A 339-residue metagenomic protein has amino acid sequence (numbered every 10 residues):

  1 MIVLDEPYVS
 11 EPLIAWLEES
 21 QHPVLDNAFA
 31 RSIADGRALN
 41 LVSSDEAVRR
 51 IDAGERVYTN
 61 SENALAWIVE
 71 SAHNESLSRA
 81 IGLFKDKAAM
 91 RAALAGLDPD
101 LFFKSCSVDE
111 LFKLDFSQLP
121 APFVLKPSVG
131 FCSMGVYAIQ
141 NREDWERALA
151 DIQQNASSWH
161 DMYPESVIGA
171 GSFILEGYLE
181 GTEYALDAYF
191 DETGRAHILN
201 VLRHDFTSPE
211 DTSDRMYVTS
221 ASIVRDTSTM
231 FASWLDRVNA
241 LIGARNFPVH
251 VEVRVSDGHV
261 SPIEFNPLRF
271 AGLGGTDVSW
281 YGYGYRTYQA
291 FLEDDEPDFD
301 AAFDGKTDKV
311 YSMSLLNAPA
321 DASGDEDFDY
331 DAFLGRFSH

Functional and structural regions predicted by a protein language model:
M1-G36: Short, charged N-terminal beta->alpha structural module
F29-Q118, F131: Conserved N-proximal alpha/beta basic substrate-recognition cap immediately N-terminal to, or forming the N-lobe
L94, L119-I139, S158-G181, L186: ATP-grasp fold ATP-binding core
D100-F102, R142-E180, D211-T212, L241: Conserved ATP-binding module of the ATP-grasp superfamily
F123-Q153, E183-D187, T207-I223: Glycine-rich phosphate-binding loop of ATP-grasp-fold ATP-dependent ligases
G177-E180, D187-G243, N266-D295: ATP-dependent carboxylate/phosphate-activation module, predominantly the ATP-grasp catalytic core and closely related
N239-G274, A302-A322: Conserved metal-phosphate-binding beta-hairpin within the catalytic cores of diverse ATP-dependent phosphoryl-transfer
Q289-H339: Peripheral (often C-terminal) accessory segments that flank ATP-dependent C-N-forming ligase machineries
